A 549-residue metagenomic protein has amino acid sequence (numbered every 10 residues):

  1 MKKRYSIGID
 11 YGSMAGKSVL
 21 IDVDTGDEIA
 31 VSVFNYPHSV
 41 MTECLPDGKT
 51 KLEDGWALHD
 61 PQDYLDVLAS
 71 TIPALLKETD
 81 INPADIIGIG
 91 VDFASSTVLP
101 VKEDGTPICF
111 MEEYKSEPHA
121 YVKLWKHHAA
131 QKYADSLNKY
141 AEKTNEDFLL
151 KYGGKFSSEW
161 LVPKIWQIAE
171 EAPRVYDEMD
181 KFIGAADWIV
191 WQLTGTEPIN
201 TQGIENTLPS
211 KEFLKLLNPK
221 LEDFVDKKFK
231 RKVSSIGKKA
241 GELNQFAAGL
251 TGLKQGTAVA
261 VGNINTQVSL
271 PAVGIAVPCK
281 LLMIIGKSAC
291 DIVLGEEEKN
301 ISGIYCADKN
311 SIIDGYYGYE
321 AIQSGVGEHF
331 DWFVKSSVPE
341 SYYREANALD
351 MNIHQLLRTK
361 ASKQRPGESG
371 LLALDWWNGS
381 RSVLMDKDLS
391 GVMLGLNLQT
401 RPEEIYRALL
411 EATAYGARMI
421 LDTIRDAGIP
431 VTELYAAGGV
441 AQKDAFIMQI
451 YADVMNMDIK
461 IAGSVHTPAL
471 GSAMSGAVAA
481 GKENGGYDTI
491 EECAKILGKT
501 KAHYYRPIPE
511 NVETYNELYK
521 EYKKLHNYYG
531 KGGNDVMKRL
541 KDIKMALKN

Functional and structural regions predicted by a protein language model:
M1-E43, Q62, I87-D135, K143 (+5 more regions): Glycine/Thr-rich phosphate-binding loops that ligate phosphate moieties of nucleotide and other phosphorylated ligands
M1-K2, N244-L253, N263-K280: Conserved phosphate-binding catalytic cores of ATP/NTP-utilizing and phosphoryl-transfer enzymes
Y11-S13, V101, N138-I264, F330 (+2 more regions): Gly/Ser/Thr-rich active-site cleft segment
V33-N82, L124, K132: N-terminal phosphate-binding loop and adjacent alpha-helix
V67-T79, I189, L270-V273, A408 (+4 more regions): Stable alpha-helical structural segments in soluble proteins, enriched in small hydrophobic residues
L68-I87, A172-V175, F213-D226, G249-T251 (+1 more regions): Phosphate/pyrophosphate-binding loops at sites that engage ATP/ADP/AMP, CoA/4′-phosphopantetheine, polyphosphate
N82, I284-I285, N484-Y487: Short, well-structured active-site flanking segments
G90-F93, G184-A186, M283-S288, L374: Short beta-strand segments
